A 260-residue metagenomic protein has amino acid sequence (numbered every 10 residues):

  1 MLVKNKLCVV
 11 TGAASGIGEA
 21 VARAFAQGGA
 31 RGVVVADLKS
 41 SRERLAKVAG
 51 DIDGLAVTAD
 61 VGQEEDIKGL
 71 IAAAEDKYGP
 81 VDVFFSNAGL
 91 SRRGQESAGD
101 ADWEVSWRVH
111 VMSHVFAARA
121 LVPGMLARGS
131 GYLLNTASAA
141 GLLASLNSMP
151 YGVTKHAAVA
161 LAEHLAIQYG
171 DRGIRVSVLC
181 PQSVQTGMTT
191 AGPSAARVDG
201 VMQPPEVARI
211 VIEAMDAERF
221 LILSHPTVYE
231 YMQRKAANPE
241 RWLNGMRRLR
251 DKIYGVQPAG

Functional and structural regions predicted by a protein language model:
A14-S15: Conserved glycine-rich cofactor-binding loop
G28, L143, H164-I174: Active-site-adjacent segment of SDR/Rossmann-fold oxidoreductases
A30-L45: Conserved glycine-rich Rossmann-like NAD(P)H-binding loop of the short-chain dehydrogenase/reductase
K68, G89-E104, N147: Conserved mid-core segment of classical short-chain dehydrogenase/reductases
A118, T154: Active-site helix of classical SDR
S138: Residue(s) in the substrate-gating loop at a strand-loop-helix junction that position the organic substrate next
V178, S194-Y231: C-terminal helical subdomain
